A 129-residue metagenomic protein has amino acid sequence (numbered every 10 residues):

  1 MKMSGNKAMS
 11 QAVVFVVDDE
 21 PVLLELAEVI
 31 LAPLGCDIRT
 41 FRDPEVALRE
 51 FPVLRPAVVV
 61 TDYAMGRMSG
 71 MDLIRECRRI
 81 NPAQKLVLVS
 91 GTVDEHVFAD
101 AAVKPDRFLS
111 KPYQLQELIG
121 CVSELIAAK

Functional and structural regions predicted by a protein language model:
M1-F15, E28, R49, R75 (+2 more regions): Non-catalytic signal-transmission and effector/linker regions of two-component phosphorelay proteins
L24, G66: The feature encodes the CheY-like receiver
E25-P33: Charged docking surfaces used in two-component/phosphorelay signaling
T40-V58, F98: Acidic, metal-coordinating helix/loop segments flanking the phosphotransfer/catalytic sites of two-component signaling
R42-D43, S69-D72: Acidic catalytic/metal-coordinating carboxylates
D62: Active-site residues of response regulator receiver
K111: A Lys-centered signature of the CheY-like receiver
